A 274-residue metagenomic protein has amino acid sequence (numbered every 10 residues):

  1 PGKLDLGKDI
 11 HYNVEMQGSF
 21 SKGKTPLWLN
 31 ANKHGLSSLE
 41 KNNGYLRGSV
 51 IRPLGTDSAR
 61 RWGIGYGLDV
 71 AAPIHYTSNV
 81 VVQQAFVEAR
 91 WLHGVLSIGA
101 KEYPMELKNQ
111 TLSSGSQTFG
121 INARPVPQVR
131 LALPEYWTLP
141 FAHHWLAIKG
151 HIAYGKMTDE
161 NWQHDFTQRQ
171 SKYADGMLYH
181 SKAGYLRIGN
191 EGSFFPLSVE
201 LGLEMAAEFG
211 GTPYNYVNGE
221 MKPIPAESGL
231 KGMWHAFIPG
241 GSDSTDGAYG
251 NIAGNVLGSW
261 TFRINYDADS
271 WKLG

Functional and structural regions predicted by a protein language model:
G2-H11, R52-I64, R90-G94, Y136-G150 (+2 more regions): Short loop/turn motifs that connect adjacent beta-strands in outer-membrane beta-barrel proteins
G2-H34, L39-G44, D57-L68, G150-Y154: Transmembrane beta-strand segments of Gram-negative outer membrane beta-barrel proteins
M16-K24, R52-L54, V70-I74, W91-H93 (+5 more regions): Transmembrane beta-strands of outer-membrane beta-barrel pores
A31-H34, W62-H75, I98, S116 (+3 more regions): Transmembrane beta-strand segments that form the barrel wall of outer-membrane beta-barrel proteins
L46-R52, A85-A89, V129-E135, G184-N190 (+1 more regions): Residues on the lipid-exposed face of transmembrane beta-strands in outer-membrane beta-barrel proteins
A59-W91, P104-N122: Surface-exposed loop and membrane-interface regions of Gram-negative outer-membrane beta-barrel proteins
Y103-P213: Internal, well-ordered domain-core segments that constitute the primary functional module of diverse proteins
V199-L201, F209-G274: Long, internal scaffold/assembly segments composed of regular secondary structure
